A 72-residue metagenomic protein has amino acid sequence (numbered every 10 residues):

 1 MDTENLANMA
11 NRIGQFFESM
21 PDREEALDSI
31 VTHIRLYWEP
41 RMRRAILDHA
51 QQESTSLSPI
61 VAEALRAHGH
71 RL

Functional and structural regions predicted by a protein language model:
M1-L72: A domain-level signal for the structural core that forms small-molecule/cofactor-binding pockets and catalytic centers
